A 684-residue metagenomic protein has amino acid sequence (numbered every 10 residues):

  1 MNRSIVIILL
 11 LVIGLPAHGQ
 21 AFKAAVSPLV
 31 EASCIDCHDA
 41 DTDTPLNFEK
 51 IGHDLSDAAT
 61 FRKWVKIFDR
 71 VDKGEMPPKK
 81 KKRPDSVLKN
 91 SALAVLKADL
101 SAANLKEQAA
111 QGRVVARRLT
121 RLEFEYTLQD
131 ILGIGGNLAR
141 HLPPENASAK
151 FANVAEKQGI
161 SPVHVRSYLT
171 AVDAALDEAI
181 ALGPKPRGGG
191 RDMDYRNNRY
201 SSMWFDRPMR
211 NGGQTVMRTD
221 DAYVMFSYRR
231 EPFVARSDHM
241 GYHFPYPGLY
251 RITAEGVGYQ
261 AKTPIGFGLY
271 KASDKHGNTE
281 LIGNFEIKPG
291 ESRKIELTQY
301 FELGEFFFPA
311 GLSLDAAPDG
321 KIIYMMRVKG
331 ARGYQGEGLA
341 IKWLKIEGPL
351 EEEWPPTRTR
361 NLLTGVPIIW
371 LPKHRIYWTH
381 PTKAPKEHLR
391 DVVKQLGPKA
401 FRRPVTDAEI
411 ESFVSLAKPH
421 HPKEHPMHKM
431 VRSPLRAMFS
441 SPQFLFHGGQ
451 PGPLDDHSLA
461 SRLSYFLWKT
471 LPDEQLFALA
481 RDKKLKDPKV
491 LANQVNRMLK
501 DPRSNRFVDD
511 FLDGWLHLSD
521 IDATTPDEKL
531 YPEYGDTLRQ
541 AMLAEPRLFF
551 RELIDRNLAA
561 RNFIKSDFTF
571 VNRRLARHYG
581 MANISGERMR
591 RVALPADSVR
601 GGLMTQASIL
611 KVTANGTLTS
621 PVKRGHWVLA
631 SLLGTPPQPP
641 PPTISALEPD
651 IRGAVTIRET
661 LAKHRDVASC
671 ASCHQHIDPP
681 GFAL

Functional and structural regions predicted by a protein language model:
N2-L9: Sec-dependent signal peptide recognition, specifically the positively charged N-region followed immediately by
L9-G19: Hydrophobic h-region of N-terminal signal peptides that target proteins for export in Gram-negative bacteria
Q20-L46, A59-E75, K79-L684: Low-complexity, glycine/serine/threonine/alanine-rich intrinsically disordered linker and propeptide segments
G52: The substrate-binding groove and active-site-proximal loops of carbohydrate-active enzymes, especially glycoside
S56: Glycine-rich, highly charged phosphate/nucleotide-binding loops
